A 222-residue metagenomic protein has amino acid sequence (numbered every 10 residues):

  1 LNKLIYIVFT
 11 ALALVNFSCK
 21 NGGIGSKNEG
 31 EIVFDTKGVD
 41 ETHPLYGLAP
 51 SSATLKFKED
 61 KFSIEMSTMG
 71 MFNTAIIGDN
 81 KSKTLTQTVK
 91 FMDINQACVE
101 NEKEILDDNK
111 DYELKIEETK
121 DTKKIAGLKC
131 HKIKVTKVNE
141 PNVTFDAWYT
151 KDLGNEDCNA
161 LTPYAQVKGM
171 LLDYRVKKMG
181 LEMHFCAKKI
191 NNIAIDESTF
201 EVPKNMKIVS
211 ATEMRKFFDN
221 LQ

Functional and structural regions predicted by a protein language model:
N2-F9: Sec-dependent signal peptide recognition, specifically the positively charged N-region followed immediately by
V15-S18: C-terminal motif of bacterial Sec signal peptides marking the signal peptidase cleavage site
K20-V99, E104-Q222: Extended soluble regions of mature proteins
